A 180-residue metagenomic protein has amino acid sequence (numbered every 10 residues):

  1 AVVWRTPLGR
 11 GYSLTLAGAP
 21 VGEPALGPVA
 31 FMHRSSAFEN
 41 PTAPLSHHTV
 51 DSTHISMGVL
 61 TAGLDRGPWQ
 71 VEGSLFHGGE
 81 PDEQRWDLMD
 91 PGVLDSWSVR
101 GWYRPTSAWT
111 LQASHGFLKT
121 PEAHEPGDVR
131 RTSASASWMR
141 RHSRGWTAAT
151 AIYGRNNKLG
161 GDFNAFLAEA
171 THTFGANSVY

Functional and structural regions predicted by a protein language model:
A1-W102: Surface-exposed coil loops of outer-membrane beta-barrel proteins
W4-R5, L60-L64, D95-T106, D128-H142 (+1 more regions): Feature captures outer-membrane beta-barrel proteins of Gram-negative bacteria and organelles
G9-L14, G22-P24, L64, P68-E72 (+3 more regions): Repeated loop/turn-to-beta-strand initiation elements of outer-membrane beta-barrel proteins
T15-A19, E72-F76, W102, Q112-G116 (+4 more regions): Transmembrane beta-strands of outer-membrane beta-barrel proteins
G18-P24, R66-P68, L75-P81, H115-P121 (+3 more regions): Transmembrane beta-strands of outer-membrane beta-barrel pores
A43-H47, S114-H115, P121-D128, S137-M139: Gram-negative and organellar
V50-H54, D87-L94, H124-R130, K158-N164: Replace "Gram-negative outer membrane beta-barrel proteins" with "bacterial and organellar outer membrane beta-barrel
L88-R104, A108-E122, R130-R131: Active-site cradle of extracellular carbohydrate-active enzymes
